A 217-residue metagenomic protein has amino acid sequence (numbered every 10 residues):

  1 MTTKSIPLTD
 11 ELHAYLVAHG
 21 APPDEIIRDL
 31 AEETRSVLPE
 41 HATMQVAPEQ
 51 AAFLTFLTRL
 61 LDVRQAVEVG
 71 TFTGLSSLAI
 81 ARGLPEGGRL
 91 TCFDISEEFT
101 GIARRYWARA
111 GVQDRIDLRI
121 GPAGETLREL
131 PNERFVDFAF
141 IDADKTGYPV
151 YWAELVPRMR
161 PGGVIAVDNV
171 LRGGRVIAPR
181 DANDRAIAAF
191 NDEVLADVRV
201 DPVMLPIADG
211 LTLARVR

Functional and structural regions predicted by a protein language model:
M1-F138, K145-A166, V170-R217: A short alpha-helical cap/connector motif
